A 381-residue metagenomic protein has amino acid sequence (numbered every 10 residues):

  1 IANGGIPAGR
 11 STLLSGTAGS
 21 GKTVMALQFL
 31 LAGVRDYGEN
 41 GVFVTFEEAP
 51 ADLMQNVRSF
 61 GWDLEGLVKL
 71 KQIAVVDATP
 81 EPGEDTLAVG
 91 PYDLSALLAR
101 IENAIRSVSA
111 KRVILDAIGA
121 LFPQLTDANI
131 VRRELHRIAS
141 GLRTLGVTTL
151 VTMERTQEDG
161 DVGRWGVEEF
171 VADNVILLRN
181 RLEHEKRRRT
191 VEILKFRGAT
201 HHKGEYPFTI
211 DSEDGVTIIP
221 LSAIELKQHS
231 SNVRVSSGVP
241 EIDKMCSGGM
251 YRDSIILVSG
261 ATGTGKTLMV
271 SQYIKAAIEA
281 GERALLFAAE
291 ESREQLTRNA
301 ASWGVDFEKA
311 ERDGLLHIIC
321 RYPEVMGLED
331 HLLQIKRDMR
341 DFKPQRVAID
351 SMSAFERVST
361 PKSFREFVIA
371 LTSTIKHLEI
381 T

Functional and structural regions predicted by a protein language model:
G4-L67, C246-F307: Walker A/P-loop NTP-binding active-site region of P-loop NTPases, recognizing the glycine-rich GxxxxGKT/S
G4-P7, A32-Y37, E65-K69, N103-S107 (+7 more regions): Conserved catalytic network of the ASCE P-loop NTPase/AAA+ motor domain
A8, T23-L27, E47-M54, P91-L98 (+12 more regions): Amphipathic alpha-helical transducer elements in NTP-driven molecular machines
L13, R112-I114, L150, L257 (+1 more regions): Structural motif
Y37-L125, E282-K362: Conserved inter-motif catalytic segment of the P-loop NTP-binding fold
P80, L98-A99, N103, S107-V108 (+3 more regions): Conserved P-loop NTPase
I101-A104, L125-R155, S363-T381: Substrate-engagement module of ASCE P-loop NTPases
G141-R143, V147-D211, I380-T381: Phosphate-binding/switch region of NTP-binding enzymes
